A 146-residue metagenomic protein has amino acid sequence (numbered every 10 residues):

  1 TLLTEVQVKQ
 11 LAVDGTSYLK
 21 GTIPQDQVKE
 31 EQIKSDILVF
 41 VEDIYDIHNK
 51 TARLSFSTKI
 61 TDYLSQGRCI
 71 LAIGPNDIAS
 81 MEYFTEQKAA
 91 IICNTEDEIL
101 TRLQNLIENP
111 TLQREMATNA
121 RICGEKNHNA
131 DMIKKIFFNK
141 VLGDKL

Functional and structural regions predicted by a protein language model:
L2-V6, P75-I78: Short, polar loop motifs at secondary-structure junctions
L3-I37, I47: Nucleotide-activated donor-binding/catalytic signature segment of Leloir-type glycosyltransferases, i.e., the conserved
Q7, D26-V28, K59, E98-R102: Short acidic active-site motifs
D26-I33, L38-L64, I70-E82: Nucleotide-sugar-dependent
E31, R102-L106, I136, K140: CheY-like receiver
S57, P75, Q87-D97, N105-T111: Conserved acidic donor-binding segment of nucleotide-sugar-dependent glycosyltransferases
N94, P110-V141: A charged, aromatic-enriched C-terminal amphipathic alpha-helix characteristic of glycosyltransferases across folds
L142-L146: Generic C-terminal helix-cap and adjacent flexible tail
